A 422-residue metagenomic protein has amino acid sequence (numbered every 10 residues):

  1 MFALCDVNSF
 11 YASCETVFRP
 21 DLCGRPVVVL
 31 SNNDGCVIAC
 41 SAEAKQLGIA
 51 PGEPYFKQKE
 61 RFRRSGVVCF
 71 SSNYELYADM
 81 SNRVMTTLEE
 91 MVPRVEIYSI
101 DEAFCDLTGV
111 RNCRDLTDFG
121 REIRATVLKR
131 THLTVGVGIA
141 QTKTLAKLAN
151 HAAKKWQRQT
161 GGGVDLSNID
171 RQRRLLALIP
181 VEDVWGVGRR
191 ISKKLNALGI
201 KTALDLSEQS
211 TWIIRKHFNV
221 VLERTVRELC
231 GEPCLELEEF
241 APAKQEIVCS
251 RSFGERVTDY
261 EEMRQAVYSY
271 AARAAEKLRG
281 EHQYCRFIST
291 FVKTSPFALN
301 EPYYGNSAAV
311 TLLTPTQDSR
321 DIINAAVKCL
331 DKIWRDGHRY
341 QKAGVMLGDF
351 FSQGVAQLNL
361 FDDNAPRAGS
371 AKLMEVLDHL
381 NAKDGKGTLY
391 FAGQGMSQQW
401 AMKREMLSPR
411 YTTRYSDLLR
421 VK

Functional and structural regions predicted by a protein language model:
M1-R227, E236, A365-K422: Gly/Gly-Pro- and Ser/Thr-rich, intrinsically disordered tail segments characteristic of DNA damage-repair and tolerance
C23-R25, L133, Y284-I288, N306-A308 (+2 more regions): A generic structural signal for short beta-strands and their flanking turns/coil linkers
Y98-E102, A140-K143, Q283-F287, H338-K342: Short Gly/Ser/Thr- and Asp/Glu-enriched loop/turn motifs at secondary-structure junctions
A103-G109, S307-L313, A356-D362: Short, hydrophobic beta-strand segments
G109-V110, T142-A146, V292-A298, G348-Q353 (+1 more regions): Short, internal active-site loops enriched in acidic
D183, I191-R339: DNA-contacting surface of Y-family translesion DNA polymerases
E301-Y303, V355-N359, M402: Short conserved micro-motifs at the rims of enzyme active sites and ligand-binding pockets
V327-K383, G387: C-terminal hydrophobic structural anchor segments that stabilize assembly/packing rather than catalytic chemistry
